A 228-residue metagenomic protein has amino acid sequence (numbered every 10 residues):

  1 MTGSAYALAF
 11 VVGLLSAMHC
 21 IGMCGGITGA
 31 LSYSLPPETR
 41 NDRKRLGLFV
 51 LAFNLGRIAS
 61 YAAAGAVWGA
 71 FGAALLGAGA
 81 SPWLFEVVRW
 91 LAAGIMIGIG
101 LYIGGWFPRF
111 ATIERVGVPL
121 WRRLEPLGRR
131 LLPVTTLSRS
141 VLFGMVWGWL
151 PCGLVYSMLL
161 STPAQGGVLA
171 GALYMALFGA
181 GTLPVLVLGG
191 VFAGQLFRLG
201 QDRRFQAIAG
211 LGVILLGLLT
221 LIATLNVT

Functional and structural regions predicted by a protein language model:
M1-M18, L127-G148, V168-F178: Small-residue-enriched transmembrane helix starts and helix-helix packing motifs in multi-pass inner-membrane proteins
T2, N41, S81-V88, I103-M145 (+1 more regions): Alpha-helical multi-pass membrane helix bundles of inner-membrane/thylakoid proteins, especially permease cores
A7-W68, T162-G166: Juxtamembrane transmembrane-helix termini in multi-pass membrane transport proteins
K44-V118: Membrane helix-loop-helix hairpins that form the core translocation module of multi-pass transporters
V67-V88, P184-T228: Transmembrane-helix boundary and interhelical-loop signature of multi-pass inner-membrane proteins
A70, V141-Q165, I222, V227: Alpha-helical transmembrane segments and their membrane-interface junctions in multi-pass membrane proteins
A74-L91, V155-A180: Hydrophobic alpha-helical transmembrane segments and immediately flanking/interface helices in integral membrane
